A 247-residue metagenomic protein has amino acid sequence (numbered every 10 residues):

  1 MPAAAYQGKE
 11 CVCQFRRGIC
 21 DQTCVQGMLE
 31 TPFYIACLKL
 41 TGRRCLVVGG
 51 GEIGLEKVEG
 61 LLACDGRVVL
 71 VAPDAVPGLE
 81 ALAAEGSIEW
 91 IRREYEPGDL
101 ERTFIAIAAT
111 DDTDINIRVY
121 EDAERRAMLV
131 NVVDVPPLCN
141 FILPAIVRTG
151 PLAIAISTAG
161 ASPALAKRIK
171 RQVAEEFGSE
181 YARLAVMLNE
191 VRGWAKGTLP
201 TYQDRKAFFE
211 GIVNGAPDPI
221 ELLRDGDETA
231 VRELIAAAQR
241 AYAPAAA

Functional and structural regions predicted by a protein language model:
C13, G18-D74, L79-L82: Hydrophobic, well-ordered beta-alpha structural blocks that scaffold small-molecule cofactor pockets
R44, F104-I105: Structural motif
E52-I53, D114, G160: Residue-level detector of alpha-helix initiation sites
A72, W90-E94, D134: Short loop/edge segments at beta-strand edges and connector loops that shape dinucleotide/nucleotide cofactor-binding
A83-E101: Glycine-rich, highly charged phosphate/nucleotide-binding loops
I105-D111, N116-L143: ADP-ribose/adenylate-binding Rossmann-like module
D111, V132-A182: E1/E1-like adenylate-forming module used to activate ubiquitin-like modifiers and sulfur-carrier proteins
G160-A247: An accessory alpha-helical subdomain
